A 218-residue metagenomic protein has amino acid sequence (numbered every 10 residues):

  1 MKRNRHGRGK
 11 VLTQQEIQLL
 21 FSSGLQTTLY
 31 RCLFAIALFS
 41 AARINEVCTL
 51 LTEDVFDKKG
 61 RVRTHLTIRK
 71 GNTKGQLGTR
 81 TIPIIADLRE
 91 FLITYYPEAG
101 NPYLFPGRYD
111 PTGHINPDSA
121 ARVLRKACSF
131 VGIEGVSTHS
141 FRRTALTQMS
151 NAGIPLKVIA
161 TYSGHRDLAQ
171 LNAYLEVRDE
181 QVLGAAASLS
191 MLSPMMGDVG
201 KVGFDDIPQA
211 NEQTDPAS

Functional and structural regions predicted by a protein language model:
M1-G7, S190-S218: C-terminal secondary-structure termini that scaffold catalytic or DNA-interacting sites
M1-Q18, Q76-I85, A99-N101: DNA breakage-rejoining catalytic core of tyrosine-based enzymes
Q14-S40, I44: Basic, Lys/Arg- and aromatic-enriched nucleic-acid-binding interface segment
E46-C48, V136, L146, G153-H165: Active-site-proximal segment of tyrosine recombinases
T49-T81, I85-A86: Conserved tyrosine-mediated DNA breakage-rejoining catalytic core shared by Y-recombinases
N72-K74, S163-S188: Catalytic-site neighborhood detector that most strongly recognizes the C-terminal catalytic loop/helix of tyrosine
T73-I93, P102-R125: C-terminal catalytic core of Y-nucleophile DNA break-rejoin enzymes
T138-H139, Y174: Catalytic tyrosine of NAD(P)H-dependent dehydrogenase/reductases that use a Tyr as the general acid/base
